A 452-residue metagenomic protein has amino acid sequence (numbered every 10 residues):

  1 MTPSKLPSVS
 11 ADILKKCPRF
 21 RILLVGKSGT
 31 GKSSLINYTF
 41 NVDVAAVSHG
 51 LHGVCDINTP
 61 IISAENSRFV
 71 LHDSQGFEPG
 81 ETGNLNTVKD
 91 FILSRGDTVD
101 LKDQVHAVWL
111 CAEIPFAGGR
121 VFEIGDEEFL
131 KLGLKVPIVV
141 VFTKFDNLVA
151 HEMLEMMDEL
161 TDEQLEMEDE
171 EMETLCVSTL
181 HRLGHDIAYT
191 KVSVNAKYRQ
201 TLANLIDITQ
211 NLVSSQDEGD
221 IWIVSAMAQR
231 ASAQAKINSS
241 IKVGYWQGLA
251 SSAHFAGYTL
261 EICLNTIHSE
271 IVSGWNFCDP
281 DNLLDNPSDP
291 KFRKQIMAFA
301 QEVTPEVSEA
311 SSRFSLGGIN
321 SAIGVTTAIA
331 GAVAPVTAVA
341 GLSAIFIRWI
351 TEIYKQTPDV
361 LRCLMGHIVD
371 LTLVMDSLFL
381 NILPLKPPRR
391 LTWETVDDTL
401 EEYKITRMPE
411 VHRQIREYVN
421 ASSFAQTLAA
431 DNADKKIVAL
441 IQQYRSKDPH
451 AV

Functional and structural regions predicted by a protein language model:
M1-V70, S74-N320, G324, T337 (+2 more regions): Conserved GTPase G-domain substructure that encodes guanine base recognition and part of the catalytic core, centered
T327-A330: Long, low-complexity regulatory segments enriched in Ser/Thr/Pro/Gly and acidic residues
